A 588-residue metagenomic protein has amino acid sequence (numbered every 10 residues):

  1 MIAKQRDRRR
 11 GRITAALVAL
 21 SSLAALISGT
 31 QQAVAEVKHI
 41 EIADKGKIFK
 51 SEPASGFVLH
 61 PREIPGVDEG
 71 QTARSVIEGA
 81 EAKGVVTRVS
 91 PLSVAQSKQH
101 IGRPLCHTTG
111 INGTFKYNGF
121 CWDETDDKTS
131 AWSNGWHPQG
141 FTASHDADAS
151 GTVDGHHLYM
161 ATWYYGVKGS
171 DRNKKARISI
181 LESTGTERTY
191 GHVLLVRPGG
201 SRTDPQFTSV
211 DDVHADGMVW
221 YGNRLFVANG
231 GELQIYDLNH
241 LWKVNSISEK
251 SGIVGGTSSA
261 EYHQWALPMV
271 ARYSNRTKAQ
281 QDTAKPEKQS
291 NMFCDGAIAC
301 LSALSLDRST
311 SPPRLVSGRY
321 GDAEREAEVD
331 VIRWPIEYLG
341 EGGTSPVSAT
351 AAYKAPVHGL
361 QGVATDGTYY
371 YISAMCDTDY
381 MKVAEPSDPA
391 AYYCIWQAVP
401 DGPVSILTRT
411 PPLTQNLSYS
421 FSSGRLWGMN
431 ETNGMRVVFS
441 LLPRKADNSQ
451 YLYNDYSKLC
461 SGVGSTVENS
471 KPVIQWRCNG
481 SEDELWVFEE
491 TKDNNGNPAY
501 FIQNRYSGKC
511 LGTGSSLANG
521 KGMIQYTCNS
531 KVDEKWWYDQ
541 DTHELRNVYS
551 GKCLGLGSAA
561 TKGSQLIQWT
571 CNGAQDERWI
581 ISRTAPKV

Functional and structural regions predicted by a protein language model:
I2, L23-D126, R444-K445: Sequence/structural signature of beta-propeller modules and their immediately flanking N-terminal secretory/stalk
S93-N134, R188-S209, S248-A297, G343-P356 (+1 more regions): Surface-exposed loop and turn segments in beta-propeller and other repeat-based domains that flank or scaffold
E124-G151, A161-V219: Blade-loop segments of beta-propeller domains
A131-G155, D211-Y221, C294-P313, Q361-D366 (+1 more regions): Structural signature of eukaryotic scaffold interfaces centered on beta-propeller domains
D146, R314-G402: Loop/turn-rich, solvent-exposed surfaces of beta-rich toroidal or solenoidal domains
E182-T186, D237-S258, E328-T344, L441-K445: Short loop/turn segments immediately following beta-strands, especially the blade-tip and inter-blade linker loops
Y369, K445-N469, L485-A518, K535-T561 (+1 more regions): Extracellular glycan-recognition/adhesion modules and their associated mucin-like linkers
Q415-A446, I580: Blade-level signature of beta-propeller repeat domains, shared across WD40, Kelch, NHL, RCC1 and BNR/Asp-box propellers
